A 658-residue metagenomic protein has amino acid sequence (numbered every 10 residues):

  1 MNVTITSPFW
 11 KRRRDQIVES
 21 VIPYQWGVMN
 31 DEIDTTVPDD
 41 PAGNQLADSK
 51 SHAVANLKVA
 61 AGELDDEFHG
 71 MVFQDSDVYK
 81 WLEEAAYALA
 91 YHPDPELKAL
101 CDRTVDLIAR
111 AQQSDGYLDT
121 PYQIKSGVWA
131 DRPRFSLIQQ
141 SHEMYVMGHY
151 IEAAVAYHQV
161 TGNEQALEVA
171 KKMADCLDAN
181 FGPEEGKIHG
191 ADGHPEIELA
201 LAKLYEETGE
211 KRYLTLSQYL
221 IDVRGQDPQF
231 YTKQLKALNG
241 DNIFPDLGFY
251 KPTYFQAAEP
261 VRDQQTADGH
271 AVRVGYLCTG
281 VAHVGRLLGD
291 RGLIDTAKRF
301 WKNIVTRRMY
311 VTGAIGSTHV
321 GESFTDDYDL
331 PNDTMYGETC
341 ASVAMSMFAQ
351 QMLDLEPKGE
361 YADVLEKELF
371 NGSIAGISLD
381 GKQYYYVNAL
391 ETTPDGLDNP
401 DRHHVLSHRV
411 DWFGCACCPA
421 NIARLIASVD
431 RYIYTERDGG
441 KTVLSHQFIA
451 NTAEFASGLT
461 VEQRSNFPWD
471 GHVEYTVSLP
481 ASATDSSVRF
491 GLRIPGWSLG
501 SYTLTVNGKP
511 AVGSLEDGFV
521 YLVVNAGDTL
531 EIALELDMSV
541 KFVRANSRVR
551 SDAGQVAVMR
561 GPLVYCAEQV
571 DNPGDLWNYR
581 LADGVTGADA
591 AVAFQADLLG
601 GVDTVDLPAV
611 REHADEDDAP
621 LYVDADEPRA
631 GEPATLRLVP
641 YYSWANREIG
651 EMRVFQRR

Functional and structural regions predicted by a protein language model:
M1-D77, D102-S126: Low-complexity, Ser/Thr/Pro/Gly-enriched N-terminal "stalk/linker" regions
N2, W10, L82-P95, G148-N163 (+6 more regions): Well-ordered alpha-helical scaffold segments within catalytic/enzyme domains
S7, R14, V18, L82 (+9 more regions): Hydrophobic core segments within long, regular secondary-structure runs in both alpha- and beta-rich folds
P8, R14, S217, A297 (+5 more regions): C-terminal beta-rich recognition modules with glycine/proline-rich loops and embedded aromatic residues
S51-G70, T120-S141, A191-L204, Q234-H270 (+2 more regions): Carbohydrate-binding/catalytic loop surfaces
G127-E207: A conserved hydrophobic secondary-structure block that centers on an alpha-helix together with its immediately flanking
G280-R307, L330-K382, T393: Catalytic-core region of carbohydrate-active enzymes that cleave or remodel glycosidic bonds
L499-V523, F542-R548: Solvent-exposed beta-strand/loop surfaces of large extracellular or lumenal domains
